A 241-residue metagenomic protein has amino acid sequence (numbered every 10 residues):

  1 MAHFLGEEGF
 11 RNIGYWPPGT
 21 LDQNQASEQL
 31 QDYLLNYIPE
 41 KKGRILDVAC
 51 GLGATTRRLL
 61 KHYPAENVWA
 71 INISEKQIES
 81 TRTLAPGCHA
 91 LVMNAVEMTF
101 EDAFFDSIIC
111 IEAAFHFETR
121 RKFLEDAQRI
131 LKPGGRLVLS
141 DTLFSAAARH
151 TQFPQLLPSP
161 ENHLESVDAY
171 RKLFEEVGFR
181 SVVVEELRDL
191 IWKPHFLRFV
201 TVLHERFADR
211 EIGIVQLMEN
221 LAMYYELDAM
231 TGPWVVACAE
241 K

Functional and structural regions predicted by a protein language model:
M1-Y15: N-terminal, positively charged/glycine-rich alpha-helical extensions of SAM-dependent methyltransferases
N24-K41: Conserved alpha-helix/loop element of class I SAM-dependent methyltransferases that forms part of the SAM/SAH-binding
L46-E97: Class I SAM-dependent methyltransferase SAM/SAH-binding core
V96-I108: A short acidic, Gly/Pro-enriched loop at the edge of an enzyme's catalytic core that lines a small-molecule cofactor
R121-R136: A short glycine-rich, Lys/Arg-flanked "PGG" loop and its adjoining helix->strand segment in the class I
L139-E161: Short, glycine-/aromatic-enriched active-site segment of Class I SAM-dependent methyltransferases
N162-G178: Short alpha-helix
V183-K241: Conserved Class I S-adenosyl-L-methionine
